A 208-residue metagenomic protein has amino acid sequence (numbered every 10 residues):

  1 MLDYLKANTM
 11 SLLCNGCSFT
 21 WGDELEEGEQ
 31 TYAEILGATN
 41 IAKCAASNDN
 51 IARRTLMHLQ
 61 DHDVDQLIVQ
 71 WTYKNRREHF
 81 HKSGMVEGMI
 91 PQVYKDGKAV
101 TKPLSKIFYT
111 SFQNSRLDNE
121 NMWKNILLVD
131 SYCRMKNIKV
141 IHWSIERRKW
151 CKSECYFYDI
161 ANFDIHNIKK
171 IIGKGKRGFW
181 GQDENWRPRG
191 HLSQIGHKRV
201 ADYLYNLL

Functional and structural regions predicted by a protein language model:
L2, L56-L208: Alpha-helical cap/lid subdomain in secreted, periplasmic, or secretory-pathway luminal O-acyl-processing enzymes
L2-D61, S193, R199: Serine-esterase "nucleophile elbow" of acetyl-processing enzymes
